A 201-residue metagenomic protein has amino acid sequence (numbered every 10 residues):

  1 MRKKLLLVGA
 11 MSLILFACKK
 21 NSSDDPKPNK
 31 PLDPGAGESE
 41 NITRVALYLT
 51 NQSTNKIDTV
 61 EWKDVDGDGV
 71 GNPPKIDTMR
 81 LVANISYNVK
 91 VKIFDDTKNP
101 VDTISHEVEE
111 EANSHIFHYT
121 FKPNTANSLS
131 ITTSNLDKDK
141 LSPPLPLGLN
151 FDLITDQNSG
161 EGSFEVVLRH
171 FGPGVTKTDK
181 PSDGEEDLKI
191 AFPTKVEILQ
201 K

Functional and structural regions predicted by a protein language model:
M1-R2, Y119: Short alpha-helix boundary/capping motifs
R2-L6, L13-I42: Bacterial Sec-dependent N-terminal signal peptides
V8-G9, N84: N-terminal hydrophobic alpha-helix used for membrane targeting or insertion
K27-K201: First exposed extracellular module after export/assembly in secreted or surface-exposed proteins
